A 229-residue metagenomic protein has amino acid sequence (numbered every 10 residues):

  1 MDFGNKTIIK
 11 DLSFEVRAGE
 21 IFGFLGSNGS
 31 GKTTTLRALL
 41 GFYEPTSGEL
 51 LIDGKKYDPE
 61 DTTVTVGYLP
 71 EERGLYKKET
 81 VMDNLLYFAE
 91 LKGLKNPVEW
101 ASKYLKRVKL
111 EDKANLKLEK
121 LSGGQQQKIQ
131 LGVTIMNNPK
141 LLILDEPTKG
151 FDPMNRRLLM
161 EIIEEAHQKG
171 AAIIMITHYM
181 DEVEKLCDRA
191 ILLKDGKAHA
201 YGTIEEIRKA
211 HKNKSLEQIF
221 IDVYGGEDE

Functional and structural regions predicted by a protein language model:
G48-T62: Conserved ABC transporter NBD signature motif
L86, E90-K113: Conserved ABC ATPase "signature" region
K117-L121: Conserved ABC ATPase signature
L142-E146: Catalytic Walker B motif of ABC-type/P-loop ATPase nucleotide-binding domains
V183-K185: A short, surface-exposed alpha-helical micro-motif characterized by mixed small hydrophobic and charged/polar residues
Y201-G202: ABC ATPase "signature
